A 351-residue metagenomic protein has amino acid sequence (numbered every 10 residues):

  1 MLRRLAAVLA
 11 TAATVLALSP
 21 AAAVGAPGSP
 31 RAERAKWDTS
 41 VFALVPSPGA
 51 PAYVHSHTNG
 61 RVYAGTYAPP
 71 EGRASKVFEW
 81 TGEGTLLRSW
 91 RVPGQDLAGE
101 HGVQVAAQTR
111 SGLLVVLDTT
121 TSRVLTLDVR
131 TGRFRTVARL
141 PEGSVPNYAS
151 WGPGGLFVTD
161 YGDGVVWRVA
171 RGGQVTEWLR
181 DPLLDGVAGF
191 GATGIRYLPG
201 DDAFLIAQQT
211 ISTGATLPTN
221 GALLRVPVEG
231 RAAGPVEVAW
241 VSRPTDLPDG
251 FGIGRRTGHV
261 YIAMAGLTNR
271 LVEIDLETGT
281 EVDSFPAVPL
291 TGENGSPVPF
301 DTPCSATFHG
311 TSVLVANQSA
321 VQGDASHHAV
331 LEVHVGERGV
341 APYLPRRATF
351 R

Functional and structural regions predicted by a protein language model:
M1-P27: Secretory targeting and sorting signals
S29-P48: A short helix->beta-strand "capping" segment at the edge of beta-propeller domains
D38-A43, L87-G94, R135-R139, T176-P182 (+3 more regions): Beta-propeller fold detector
P46-T66, R73-A74, P93-L114, L140-F157 (+7 more regions): Beta-rich, blade/repeat-based domains predominating in secreted/periplasmic proteins but also intracellular
A68-A74, T121-S122, D163-V165, T210-A215 (+2 more regions): Short glycine/acidic-enriched loop and turn motifs that connect beta-strands
R73-F78, R123-L125, V165-R168, A222-L224 (+2 more regions): A short loop-to-beta-strand structural motif that recurs across blades of beta-propeller domains
W80-T85, D128-R133, V169-Q174, P227-A232 (+2 more regions): Short loop/turn segments that connect beta-strands within beta-propeller blades
T302-R351: Blade-level signature of beta-propeller repeat domains, shared across WD40, Kelch, NHL, RCC1 and BNR/Asp-box propellers
